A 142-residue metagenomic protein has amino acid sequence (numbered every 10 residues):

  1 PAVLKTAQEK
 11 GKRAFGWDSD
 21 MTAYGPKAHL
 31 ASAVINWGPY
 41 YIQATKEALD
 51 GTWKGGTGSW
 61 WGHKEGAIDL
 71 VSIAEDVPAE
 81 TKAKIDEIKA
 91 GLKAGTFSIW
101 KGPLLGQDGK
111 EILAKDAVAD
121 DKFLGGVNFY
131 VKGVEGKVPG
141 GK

Functional and structural regions predicted by a protein language model:
P1-K142: A residue-level marker of the well-folded mature domains of exported/periplasmic proteins
